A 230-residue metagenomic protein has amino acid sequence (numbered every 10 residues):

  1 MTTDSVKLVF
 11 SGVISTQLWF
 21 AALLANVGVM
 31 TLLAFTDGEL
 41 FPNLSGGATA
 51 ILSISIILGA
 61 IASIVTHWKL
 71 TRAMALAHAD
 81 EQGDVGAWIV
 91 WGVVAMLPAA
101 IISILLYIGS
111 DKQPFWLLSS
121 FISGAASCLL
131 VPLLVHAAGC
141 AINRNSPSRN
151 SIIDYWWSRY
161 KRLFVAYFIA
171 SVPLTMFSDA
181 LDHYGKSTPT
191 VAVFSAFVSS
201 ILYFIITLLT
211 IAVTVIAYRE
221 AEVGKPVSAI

Functional and structural regions predicted by a protein language model:
M1-V29, Q82-I101, V131-M176: Interfacial aromatic "cap" segments that immediately flank transmembrane helices in multipass membrane proteins
D4-F10, K112-F121: Short secondary-structure boundary segments
V13, Q17, N43, G47 (+8 more regions): Juxtamembrane/transmembrane-helix boundary motifs in multi-pass membrane proteins
V29-H67, L118, I122: Alpha-helical transmembrane segments in multi-pass membrane proteins
A34-N43, S103-P114, F177-V191: Juxtamembrane "helix-exit" motif on the non-cytosolic side of transmembrane helices
G47-A48, I54, L58-D80, L133-N143 (+1 more regions): Juxtamembrane transition segments at transmembrane-helix termini in multipass membrane proteins
L52, I56, E81-I108, W116-G124: Alpha-helical membrane-spanning segments of integral membrane proteins, especially the hydrophobic core of TM bundles
S120-H136: Small beta-barrel nucleic-acid-binding modules, principally OB-folds
